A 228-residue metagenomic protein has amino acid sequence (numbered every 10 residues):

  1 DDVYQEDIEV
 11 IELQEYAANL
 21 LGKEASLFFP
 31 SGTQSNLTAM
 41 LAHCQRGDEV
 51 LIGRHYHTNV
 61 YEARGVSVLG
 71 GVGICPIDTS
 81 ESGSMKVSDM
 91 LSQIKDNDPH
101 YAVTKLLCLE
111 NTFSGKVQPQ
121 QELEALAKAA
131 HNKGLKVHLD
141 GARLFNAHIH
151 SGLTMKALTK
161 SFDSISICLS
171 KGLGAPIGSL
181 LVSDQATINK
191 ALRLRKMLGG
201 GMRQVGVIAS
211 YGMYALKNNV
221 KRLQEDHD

Functional and structural regions predicted by a protein language model:
D1-D228: Conserved PLP-enzyme active-site core in the AAT-like
